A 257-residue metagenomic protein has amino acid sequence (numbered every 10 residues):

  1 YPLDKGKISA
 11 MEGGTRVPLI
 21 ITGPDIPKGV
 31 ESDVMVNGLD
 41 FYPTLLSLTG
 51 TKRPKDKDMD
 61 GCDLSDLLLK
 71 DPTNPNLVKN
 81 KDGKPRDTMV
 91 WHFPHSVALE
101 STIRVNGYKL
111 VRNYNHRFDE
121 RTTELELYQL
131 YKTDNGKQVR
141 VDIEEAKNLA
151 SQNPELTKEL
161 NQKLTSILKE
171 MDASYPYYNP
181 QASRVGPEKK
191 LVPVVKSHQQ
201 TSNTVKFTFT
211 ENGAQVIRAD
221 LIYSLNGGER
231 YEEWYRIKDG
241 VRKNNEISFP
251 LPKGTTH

Functional and structural regions predicted by a protein language model:
P2-D4, S9-A10, P27, L39-Y42 (+2 more regions): C-terminal cap/loop subdomain of S1 sulfatases and analogous C-terminal strand-loop tails that border
G13: Ligand-binding/active-site lining segments
V17, G38: Active-site neighborhoods of enzymes that stabilize oxyanions during catalysis
I21-G23, R112, Q129-K132, Y223-G227: Residue-level signal for short segments within beta-strands and strand-turn junctions of well-structured beta-sheet
D25-N37: A short, structured beta-strand-centered segment in the mid-to-C-terminal lobe of catalytic cores from group-transfer
F41, D134-N135, V139-E144, N148-R218 (+2 more regions): Long, internal low-complexity/basic segments
L99-S101, K196, K238: Residue-level detector of beta-strand structural context in well-folded domains
R218-K253: Aromatic-rich carbohydrate-binding modules that target alpha-glucans
